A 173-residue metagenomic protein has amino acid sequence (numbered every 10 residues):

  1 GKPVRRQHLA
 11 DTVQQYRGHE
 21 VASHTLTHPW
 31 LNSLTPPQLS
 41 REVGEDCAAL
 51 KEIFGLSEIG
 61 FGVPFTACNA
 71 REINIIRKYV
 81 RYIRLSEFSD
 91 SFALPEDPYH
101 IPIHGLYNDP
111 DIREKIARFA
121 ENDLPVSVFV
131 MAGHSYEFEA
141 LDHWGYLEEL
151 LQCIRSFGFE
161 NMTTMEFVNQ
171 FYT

Functional and structural regions predicted by a protein language model:
G1-W30, I59-G62, F129-A132, E139-A140 (+1 more regions): Short, well-structured secondary-structure segments
P3-V4, H8, W30-R118, L141-Y146: Catalytic domains of cell-wall/extracellular-matrix polysaccharide-remodeling enzymes, centered on de-N-acetylation
Q14-Y16, A93-L94, N122-P125: Extracellular/periplasmic catalytic domains that process cell-envelope and extracellular macromolecules
Q15-H19, A49-F54, I154-F159: A structural motif corresponding to the C-terminal end of an alpha-helix and its immediate exit/capping segment
S23, L85, I101, G133-H134: Active-site flanking residues adjacent to catalytic metal/cofactor-binding acidic residues
L26, F88, L106, E166-N169: Residues that form or immediately flank small-molecule/cofactor binding pockets and catalytic motifs
P37, H104-E166: Catalytic grooves of carbohydrate-active enzymes
A48, E160-T173: Mid-to-C-terminal alpha-helical segments outside catalytic/metal-binding sites
